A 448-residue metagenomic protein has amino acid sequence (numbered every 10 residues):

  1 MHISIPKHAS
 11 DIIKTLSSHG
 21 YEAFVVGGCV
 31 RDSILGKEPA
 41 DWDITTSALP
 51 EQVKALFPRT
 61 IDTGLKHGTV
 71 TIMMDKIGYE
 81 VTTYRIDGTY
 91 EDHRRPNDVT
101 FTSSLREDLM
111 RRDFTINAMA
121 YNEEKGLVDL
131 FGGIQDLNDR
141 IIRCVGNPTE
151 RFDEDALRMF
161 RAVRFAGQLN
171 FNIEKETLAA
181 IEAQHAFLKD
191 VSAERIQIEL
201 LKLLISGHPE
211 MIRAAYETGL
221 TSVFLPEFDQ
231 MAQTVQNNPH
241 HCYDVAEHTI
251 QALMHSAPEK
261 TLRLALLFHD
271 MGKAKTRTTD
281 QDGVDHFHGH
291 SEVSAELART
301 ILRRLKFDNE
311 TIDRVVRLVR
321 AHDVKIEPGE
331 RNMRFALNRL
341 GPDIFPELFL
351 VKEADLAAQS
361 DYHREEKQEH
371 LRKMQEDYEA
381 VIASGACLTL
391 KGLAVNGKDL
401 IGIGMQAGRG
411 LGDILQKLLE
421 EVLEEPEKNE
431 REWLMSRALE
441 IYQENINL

Functional and structural regions predicted by a protein language model:
M1-L448: Catalytic cores of the polymerase beta-like nucleotidyltransferase superfamily and closely associated nucleotide
